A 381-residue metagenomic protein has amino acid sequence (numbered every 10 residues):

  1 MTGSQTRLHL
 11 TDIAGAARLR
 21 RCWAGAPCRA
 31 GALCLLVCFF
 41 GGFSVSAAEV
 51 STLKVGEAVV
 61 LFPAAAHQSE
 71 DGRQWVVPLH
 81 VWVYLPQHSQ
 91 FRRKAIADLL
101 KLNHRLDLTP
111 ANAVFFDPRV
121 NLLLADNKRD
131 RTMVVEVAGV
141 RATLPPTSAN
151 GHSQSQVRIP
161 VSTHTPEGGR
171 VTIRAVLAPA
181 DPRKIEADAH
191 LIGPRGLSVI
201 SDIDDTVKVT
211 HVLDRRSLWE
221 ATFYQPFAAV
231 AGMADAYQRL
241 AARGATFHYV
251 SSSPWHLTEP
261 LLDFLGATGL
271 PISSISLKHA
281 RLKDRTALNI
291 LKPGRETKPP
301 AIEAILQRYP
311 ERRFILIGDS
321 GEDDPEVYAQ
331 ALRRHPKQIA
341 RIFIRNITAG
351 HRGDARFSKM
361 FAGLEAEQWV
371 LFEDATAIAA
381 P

Functional and structural regions predicted by a protein language model:
M1-A26: N-terminal secretory signal peptides that target proteins for export/translocation
R29-G42: Bacterial N-terminal signal peptides
V45-A187, A377-A380: Intrinsically disordered, serine/threonine/proline
E49-T52, G139, S253-P381: C-terminal cap/substrate-recognition subdomain and adjoining C-terminal extension of metal-dependent phosphatase-like
D188-P194: Short beta-strand edge segments in extracellular beta-sheet folds
L197-T210: Asp-based phosphoryl-transfer active-site loop
F223-T246, W255-E259: Short, acidic loop-to-helix structural element flanking the phosphoryl-transfer center in phosphate-processing enzymes
R239-H248, R308-F314: Short, surface-exposed connector motifs at secondary-structure boundaries
